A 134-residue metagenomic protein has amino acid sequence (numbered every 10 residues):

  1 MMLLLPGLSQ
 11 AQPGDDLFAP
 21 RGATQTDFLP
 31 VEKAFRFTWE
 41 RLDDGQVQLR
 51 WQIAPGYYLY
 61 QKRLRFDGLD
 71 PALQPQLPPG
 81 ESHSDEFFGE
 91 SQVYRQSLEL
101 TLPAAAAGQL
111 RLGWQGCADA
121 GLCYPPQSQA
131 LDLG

Functional and structural regions predicted by a protein language model:
M1-P6: Bacterial N-terminal signal peptides
G7-G134: Structural recognition of alpha-helix starts/caps
